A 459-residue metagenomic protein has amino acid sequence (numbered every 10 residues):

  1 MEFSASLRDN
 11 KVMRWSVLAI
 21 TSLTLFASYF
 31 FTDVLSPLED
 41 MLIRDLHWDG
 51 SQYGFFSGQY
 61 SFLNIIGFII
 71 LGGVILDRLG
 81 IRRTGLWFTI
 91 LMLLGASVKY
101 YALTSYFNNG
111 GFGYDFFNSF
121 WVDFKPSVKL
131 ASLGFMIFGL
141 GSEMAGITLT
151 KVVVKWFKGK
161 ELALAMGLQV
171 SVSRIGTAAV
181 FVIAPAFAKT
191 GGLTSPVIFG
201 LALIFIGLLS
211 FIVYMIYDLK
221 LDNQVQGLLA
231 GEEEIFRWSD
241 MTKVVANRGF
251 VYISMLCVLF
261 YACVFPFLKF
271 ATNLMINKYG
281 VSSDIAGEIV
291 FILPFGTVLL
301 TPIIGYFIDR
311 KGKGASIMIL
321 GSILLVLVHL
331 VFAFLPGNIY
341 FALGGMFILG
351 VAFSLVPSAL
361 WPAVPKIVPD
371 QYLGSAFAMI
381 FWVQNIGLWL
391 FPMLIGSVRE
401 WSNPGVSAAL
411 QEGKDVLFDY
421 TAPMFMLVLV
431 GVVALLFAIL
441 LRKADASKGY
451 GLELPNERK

Functional and structural regions predicted by a protein language model:
L35-E39, N247-T301, F391-I395: Extracytoplasmic gate region of multi-pass secondary transporters
G58-V74, F291-I304: Central cavity-lining transmembrane alpha-helices of secondary-active solute carriers, predominantly the Major
D77-T89, D309-I323: Cytoplasmic membrane-interface "Motif A"-like loop-to-helix N-cap segments of 12-TM Major Facilitator Superfamily
I90-D123, I323-G337: C-terminal ends and interior cores of transmembrane alpha-helices in multi-pass membrane transporters/permeases
V128, G134-V172: Cytoplasmic helix-loop-helix junction between adjacent transmembrane helices in 12-TM secondary transporters
S195-Y214, T421-I439: Symmetry-related core transmembrane helices of the 12-TM Major Facilitator Superfamily/SLC fold
M215-D240, S447-E457: Flexible cytoplasmic inter-helical loops of multi-pass small-molecule transporters
G314-L360: C-terminal transmembrane helical hairpin of 12-TM major facilitator-type secondary transporters
